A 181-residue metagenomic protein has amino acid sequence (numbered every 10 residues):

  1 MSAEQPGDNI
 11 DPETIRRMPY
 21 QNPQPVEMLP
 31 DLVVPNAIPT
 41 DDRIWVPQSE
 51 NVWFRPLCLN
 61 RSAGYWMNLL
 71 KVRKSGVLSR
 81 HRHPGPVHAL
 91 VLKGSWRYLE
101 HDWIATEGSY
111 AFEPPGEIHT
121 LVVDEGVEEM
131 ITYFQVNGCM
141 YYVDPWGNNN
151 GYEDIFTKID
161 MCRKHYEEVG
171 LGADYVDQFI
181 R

Functional and structural regions predicted by a protein language model:
S2-G64, N150, D160-R181: A short, N-terminal "cap"/entry segment at the start of jelly-roll beta-barrel domains of the cupin/DSBH fold
F54-P56, M67-L69, H88, Y110-F112 (+1 more regions): Conserved hydrophobic/aromatic beta-strand scaffold that supports enzyme active sites
R61, W96-V123: Short acidic-glycine-tyrosine-enriched beta hairpin
G64, R82-P84, W103-I104, D124-G126: Short glycine/proline-enriched turns and hinge-like loops at secondary-structure junctions
N68, K74, G85, S109-F112 (+3 more regions): Beta-strand-enriched cores of mature, soluble protein domains
R73-S75, R82-E100, T106: Glycine- and acidic-residue-biased ligand/ion/polar-headgroup-sensing regions
T106, P115-P145: Ligand-binding loop in jelly-roll beta-barrel domains
P114, T157-K158: C-terminal and inter-domain tail/linker signature
